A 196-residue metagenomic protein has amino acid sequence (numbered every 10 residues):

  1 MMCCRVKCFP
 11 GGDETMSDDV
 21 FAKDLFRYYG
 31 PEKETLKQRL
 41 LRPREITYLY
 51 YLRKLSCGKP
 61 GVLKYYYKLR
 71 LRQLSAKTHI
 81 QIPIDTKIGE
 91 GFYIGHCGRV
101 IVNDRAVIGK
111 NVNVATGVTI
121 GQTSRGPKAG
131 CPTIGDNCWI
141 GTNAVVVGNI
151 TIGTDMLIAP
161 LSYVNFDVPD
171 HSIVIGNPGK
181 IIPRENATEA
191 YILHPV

Functional and structural regions predicted by a protein language model:
M1-T78, T188-V196: Terminal amphipathic alpha-helical/low-complexity segments used for targeting or macromolecular assembly
T78, P83-I84, G89-E90, G95-D104 (+11 more regions): Left-handed beta-helix
S172-V174, P178-L193: Conserved beta-strand-loop-alpha-helix hinge in the C-terminal portion of ABC ATPase nucleotide-binding domains
